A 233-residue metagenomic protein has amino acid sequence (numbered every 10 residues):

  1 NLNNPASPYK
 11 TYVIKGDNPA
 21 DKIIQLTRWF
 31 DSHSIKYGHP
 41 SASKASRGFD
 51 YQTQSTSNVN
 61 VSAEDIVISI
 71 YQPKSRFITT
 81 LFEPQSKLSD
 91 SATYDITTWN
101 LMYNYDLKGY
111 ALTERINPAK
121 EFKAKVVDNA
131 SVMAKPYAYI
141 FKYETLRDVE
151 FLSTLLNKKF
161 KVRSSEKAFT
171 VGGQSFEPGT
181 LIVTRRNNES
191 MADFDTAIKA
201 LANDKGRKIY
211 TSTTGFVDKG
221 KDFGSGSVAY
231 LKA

Functional and structural regions predicted by a protein language model:
N1-A233: Intrinsic-disorder/low-complexity accessory segments
